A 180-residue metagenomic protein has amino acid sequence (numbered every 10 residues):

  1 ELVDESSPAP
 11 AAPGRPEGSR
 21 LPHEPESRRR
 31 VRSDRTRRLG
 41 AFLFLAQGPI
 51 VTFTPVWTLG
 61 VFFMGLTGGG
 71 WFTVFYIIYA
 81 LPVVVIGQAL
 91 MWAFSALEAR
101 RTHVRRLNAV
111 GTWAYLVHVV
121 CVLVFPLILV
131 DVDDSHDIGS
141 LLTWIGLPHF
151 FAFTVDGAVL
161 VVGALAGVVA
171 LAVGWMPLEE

Functional and structural regions predicted by a protein language model:
E1-G87, M91-F94: Transmembrane alpha-helical insertion/packing segments
P22-V31, T54-M64, H103-Y115, A158-V161 (+1 more regions): Hydrophobic alpha-helical transmembrane segments
R30-L39, G87-W113, A164-E180: Cytoplasmic membrane-interface segments at the C-terminal ends of transmembrane helices
G40-F44, H136-E179: Alpha-helical membrane-associated segments of multi-pass integral membrane proteins
F42-L45, F75-Y79, R106-L116, F151-V161: Alpha-helical transmembrane segments of integral membrane proteins
V56-F63, A93, V124-D134, L165-E179: Structural signature of transmembrane alpha-helix termini at the membrane-water interface
V56-P82, L127-A158: Membrane interfacial helix motifs at helix-loop boundaries and amphipathic/re-entrant anchors
V110-D131: Hydrophobic alpha-helical membrane-insertion segments
